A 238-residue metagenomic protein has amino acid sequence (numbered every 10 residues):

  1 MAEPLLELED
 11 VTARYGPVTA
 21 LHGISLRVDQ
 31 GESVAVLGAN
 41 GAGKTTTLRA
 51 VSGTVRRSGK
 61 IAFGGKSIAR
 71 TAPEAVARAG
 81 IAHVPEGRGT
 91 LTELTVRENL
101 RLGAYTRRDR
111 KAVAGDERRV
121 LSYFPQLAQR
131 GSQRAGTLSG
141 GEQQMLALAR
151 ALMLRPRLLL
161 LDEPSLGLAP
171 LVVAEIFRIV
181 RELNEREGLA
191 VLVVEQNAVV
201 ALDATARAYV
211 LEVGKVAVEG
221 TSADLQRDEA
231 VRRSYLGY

Functional and structural regions predicted by a protein language model:
A2-Y238: Glycine-rich phosphate-binding loops of nucleotide-dependent enzymes
